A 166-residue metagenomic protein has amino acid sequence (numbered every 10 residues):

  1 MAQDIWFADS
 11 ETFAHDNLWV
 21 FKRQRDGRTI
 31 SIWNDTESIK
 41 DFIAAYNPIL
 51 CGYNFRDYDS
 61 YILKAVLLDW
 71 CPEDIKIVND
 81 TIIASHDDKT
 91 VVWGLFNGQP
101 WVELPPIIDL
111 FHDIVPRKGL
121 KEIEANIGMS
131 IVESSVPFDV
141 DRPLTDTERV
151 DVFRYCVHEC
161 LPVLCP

Functional and structural regions predicted by a protein language model:
Q3-T12, I108-D109: Two-metal-ion RNase H-like nuclease active-site motif
D9, G52, E159, V163: Short, conserved catalytic/metal-binding motifs centered on acidic residues
A14-W19: Short N-terminal binding/cap micro-motifs at the start of the first secondary-structure element
K22: Short, acidic/hydrophobic/Gly-rich beta-strand patch recurrent on exposed beta strands that often constitutes part
R25-E122: Conserved DEDDh/DEDDy metal-dependent 3′-5′ exonuclease domain
F111-P166: Acidic, Mg2+-coordinating catalytic module of metal-dependent nucleases/exonucleases that use a two-metal-ion mechanism
